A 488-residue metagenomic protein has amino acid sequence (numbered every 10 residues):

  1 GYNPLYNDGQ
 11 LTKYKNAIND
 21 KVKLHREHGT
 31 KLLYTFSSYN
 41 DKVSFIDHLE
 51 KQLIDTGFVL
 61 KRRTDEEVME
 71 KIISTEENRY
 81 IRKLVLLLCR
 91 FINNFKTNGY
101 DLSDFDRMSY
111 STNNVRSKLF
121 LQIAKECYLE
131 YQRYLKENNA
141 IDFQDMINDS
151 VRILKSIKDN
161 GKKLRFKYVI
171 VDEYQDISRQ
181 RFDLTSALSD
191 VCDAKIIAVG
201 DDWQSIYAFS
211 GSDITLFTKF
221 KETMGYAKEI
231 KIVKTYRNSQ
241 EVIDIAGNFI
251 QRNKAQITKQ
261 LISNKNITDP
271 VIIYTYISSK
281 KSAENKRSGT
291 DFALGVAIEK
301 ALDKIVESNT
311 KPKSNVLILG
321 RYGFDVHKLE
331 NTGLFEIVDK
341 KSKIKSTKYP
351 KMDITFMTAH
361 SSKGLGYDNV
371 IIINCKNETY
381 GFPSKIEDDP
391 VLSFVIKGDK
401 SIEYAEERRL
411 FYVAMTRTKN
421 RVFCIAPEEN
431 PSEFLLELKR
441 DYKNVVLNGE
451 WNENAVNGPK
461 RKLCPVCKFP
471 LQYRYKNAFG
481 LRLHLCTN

Functional and structural regions predicted by a protein language model:
G1: Short acidic loop-to-beta-strand element that houses the catalytic metal-binding Asp/Glu of nuclease active sites
L5-N16, K23-E27, S37-A140: A basic/glycine-biased coupling hinge at the interface between accessory DNA-binding modules
A17-I18, V22-K23, R179-T275, S279-K280: Conserved RecA-like helicase ATPase core segment that couples NTP binding/hydrolysis to strand translocation
T30-F45, D142, E229-K234, I425-A426: Phosphate-binding beta-loop-alpha motif at adenosine-nucleotide cofactor sites
N114-K219, K234, N238, G364: Conserved helicase NTPase motor core
Y226-K228, T235-K348, S361-S362, E403: Helicase P-loop NTPase motor core
K311-N315, H327, K351-D353, M357-I425: Conserved helicase C-terminal RecA-like lobe
L392-I402, R409-V413, K419-T487: Helicase C-terminal subdomain and adjacent C-terminal extension
